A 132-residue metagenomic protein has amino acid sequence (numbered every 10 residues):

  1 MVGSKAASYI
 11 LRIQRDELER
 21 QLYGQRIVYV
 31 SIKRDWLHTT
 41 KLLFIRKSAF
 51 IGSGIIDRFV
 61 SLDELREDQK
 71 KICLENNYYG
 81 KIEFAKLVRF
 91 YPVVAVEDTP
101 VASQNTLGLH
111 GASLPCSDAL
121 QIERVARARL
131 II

Functional and structural regions predicted by a protein language model:
M1-I10, R15-I27, S31, E64-I132: Contiguous surface segments at macromolecular interaction interfaces
I32-F44: Short coil-to-beta transition motif at edge beta-strands of beta-rich domains
H38, G52, G80: Short beta-strand or tight-loop elements that sit immediately N-terminal to catalytic metal-binding acidic residues
L42-F44, I56, I82-F84: Hydrophobic beta-strand residues in large extracellular and virion-surface proteins
I51-F59: Short beta-strand-centered aromatic/proline hotspots
